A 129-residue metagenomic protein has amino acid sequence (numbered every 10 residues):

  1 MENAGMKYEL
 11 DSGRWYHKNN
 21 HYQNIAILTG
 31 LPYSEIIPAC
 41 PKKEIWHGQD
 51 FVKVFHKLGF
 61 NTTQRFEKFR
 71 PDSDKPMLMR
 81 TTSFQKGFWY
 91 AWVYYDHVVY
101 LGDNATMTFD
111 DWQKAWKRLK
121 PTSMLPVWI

Functional and structural regions predicted by a protein language model:
M1-F60: Active-site nucleophile-adjacent alpha helix/oxyanion-hole segment immediately C-terminal to the catalytic cysteine
C40-K120, W128: Conserved active-site-adjacent core of cysteine acyl-enzyme catalytic domains
